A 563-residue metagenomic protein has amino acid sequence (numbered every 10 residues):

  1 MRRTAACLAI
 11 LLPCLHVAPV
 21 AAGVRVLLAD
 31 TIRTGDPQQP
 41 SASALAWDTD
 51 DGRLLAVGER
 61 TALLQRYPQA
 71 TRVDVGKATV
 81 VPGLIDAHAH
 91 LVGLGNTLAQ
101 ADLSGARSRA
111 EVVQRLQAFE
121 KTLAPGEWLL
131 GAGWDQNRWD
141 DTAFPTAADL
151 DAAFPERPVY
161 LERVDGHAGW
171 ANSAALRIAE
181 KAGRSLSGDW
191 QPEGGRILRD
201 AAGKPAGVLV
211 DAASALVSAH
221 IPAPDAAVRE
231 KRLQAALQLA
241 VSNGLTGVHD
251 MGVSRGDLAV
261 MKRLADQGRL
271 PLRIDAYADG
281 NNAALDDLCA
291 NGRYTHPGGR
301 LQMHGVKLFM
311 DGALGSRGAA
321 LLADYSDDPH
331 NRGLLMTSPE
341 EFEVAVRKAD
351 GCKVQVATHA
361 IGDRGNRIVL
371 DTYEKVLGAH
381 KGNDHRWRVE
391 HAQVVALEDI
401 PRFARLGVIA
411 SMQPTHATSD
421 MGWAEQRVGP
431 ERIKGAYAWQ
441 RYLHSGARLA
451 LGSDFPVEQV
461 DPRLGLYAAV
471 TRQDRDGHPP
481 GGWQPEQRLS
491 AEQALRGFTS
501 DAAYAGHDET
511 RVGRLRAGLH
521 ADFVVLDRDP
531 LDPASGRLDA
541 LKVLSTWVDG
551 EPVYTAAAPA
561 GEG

Functional and structural regions predicted by a protein language model:
M1-C7: Bacterial N-terminal signal peptides that target proteins for export
H16-A18: N-terminal signal peptide c-region/cleavage motif recognized by signal peptidases
V24-L28, R33, P37-A42, A46-C289 (+7 more regions): Divalent metal-binding segments
F119, G536-A556: P-loop/Walker A phosphate-binding loop and immediately adjacent motor/lid segment at beta-alpha junctions
L264-G268, G292-L301, H380-G382, F403-R405: Acidic (Asp/Glu)-rich catalytic clusters
V346-A357, I361-W387, H391, L397-P401 (+2 more regions): His/Asp/Glu-enriched, well-ordered alpha-helical/loop segment that forms or immediately abuts the divalent-metal
I409: Ligand-binding beta-strand-loop-alpha-helix segment within the catalytic cores of soluble metabolic enzymes
A556-G563: Extracellular/periplasmic ectodomains of large secreted or surface enzymes and adhesion receptors
